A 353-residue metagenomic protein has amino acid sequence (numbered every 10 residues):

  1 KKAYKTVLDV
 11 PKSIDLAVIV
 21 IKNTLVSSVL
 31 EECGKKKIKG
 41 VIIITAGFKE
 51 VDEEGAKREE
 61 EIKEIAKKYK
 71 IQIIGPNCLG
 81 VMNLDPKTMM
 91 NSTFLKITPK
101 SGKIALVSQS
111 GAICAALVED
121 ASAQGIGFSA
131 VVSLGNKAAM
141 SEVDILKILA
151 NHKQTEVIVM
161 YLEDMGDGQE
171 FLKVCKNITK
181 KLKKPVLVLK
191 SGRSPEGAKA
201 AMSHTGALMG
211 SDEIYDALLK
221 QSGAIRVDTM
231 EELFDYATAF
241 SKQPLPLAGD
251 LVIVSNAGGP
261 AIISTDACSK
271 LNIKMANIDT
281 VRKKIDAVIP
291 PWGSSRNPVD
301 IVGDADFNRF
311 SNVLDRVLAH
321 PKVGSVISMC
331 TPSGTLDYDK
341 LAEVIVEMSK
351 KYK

Functional and structural regions predicted by a protein language model:
K1-K353: Catalytic-core regions of core metabolic enzymes, especially those transforming organic acids/acyl-group intermediates
